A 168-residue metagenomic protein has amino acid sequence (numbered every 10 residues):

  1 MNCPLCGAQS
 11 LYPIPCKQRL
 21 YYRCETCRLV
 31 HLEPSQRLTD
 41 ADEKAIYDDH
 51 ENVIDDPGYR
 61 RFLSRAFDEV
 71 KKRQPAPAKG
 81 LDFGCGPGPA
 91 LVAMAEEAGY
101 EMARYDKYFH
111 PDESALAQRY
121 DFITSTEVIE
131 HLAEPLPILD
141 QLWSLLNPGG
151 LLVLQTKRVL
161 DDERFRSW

Functional and structural regions predicted by a protein language model:
M1-F122, T126, L139, Q155: Conserved N-terminal segment of class I S-adenosyl-L-methionine
P75, A133, N147: Short conserved AdoMet
V92-A93, L136-P137, F165-S167: Short amphipathic alpha-helical segments
P111, G149, L160-D162: Feature marks short, surface-exposed loop/turn motifs that line or immediately flank catalytic pockets and channel
E127, H131: A short His-aromatic
P137-L151: A short glycine-rich, Lys/Arg-flanked "PGG" loop and its adjoining helix->strand segment in the class I
K157-W168: Short, glycine-/aromatic-enriched active-site segment of Class I SAM-dependent methyltransferases
